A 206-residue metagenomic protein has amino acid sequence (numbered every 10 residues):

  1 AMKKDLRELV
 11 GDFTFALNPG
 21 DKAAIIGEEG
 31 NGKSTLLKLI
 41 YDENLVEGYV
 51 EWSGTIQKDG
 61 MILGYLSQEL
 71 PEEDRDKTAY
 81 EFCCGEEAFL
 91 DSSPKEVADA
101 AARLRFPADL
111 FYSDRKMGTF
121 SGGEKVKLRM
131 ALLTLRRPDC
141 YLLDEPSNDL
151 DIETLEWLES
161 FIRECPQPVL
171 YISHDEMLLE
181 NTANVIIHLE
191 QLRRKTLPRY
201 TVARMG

Functional and structural regions predicted by a protein language model:
K3-E8: Short coil-to-beta microelement around the adenine-binding A-loop and adjacent beta1/P-loop entry of ABC ATPase
F13, L17-P19: Conserved hydrophobic segment flanking the Walker A/P-loop of ABC-type ATPase nucleotide-binding domains
P19-E28, S34-S93, N181-V202: ABC ATPase nucleotide-binding domain signature region
G60-L132, R136: ABC-family P-loop ATPase nucleotide-binding domains
D139, P166-L170: Loop/turn-to-beta-strand initiation segments
Y141-E145: Catalytic Walker B motif of ABC-type/P-loop ATPase nucleotide-binding domains
D151-S160, M177: Conserved D-loop/post-Walker B switch-helix segment of ABC ATPase nucleotide-binding domains
S173-H174: H-loop/switch region of ABC-family ATPase nucleotide-binding domains
